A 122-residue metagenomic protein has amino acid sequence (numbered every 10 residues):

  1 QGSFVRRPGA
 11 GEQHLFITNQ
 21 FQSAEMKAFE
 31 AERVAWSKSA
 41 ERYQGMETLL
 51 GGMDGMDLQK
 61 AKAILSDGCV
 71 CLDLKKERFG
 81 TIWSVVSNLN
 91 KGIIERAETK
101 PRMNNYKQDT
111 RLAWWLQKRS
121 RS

Functional and structural regions predicted by a protein language model:
Q1-S122: C-terminal, well-structured catalytic/ligand-binding subdomain of enzymes
